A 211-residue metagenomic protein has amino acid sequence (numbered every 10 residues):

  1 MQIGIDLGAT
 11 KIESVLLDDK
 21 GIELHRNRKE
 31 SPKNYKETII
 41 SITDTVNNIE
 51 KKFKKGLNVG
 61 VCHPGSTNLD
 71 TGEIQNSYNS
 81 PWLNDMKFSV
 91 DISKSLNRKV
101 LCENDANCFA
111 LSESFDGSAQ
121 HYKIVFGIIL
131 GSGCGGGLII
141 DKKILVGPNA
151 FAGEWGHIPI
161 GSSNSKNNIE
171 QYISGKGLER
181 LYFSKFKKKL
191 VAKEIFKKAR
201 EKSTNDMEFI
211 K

Functional and structural regions predicted by a protein language model:
Q2-D6, N58-G60, V125-I129, G135: Short glycine-aspartate micro-motif
Q2-I40, E73-Q75, I144-S163: Short glycine-rich, Thr/Ser-proximal phosphate-binding strand/loop in the N-terminal lobe of ATP-dependent enzymes
D18, H63, I140-D141: A cytosolic small-molecule/anion-sensing beta-strand core signal
N27-L57, N167, Q171, G177-K211: Adenine-nucleotide phosphate-binding core of ATP-dependent small-molecule kinases
P32, K36-T43, N47, K55-V59 (+1 more regions): Glycine-rich phosphate-binding loop and adjoining helix at the ATP-binding site of ATP-dependent phosphoryl-transfer
P64-T67, G131-G133: Short glycine-rich anion-binding loops that position phosphate/pyrophosphate groups of nucleotides and phosphorylated
Q120-Y172: Glycine-rich phosphate-binding loop of actin/hexokinase-like ATP-binding domains
